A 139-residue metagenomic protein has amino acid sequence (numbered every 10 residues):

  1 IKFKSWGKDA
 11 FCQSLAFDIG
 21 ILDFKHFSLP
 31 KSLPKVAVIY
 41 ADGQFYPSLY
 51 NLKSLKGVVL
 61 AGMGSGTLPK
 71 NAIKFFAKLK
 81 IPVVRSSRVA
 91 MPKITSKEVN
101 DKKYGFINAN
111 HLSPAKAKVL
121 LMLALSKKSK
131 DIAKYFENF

Functional and structural regions predicted by a protein language model:
I1-G66: Accessory alpha-helical/coil subdomains and C-terminal extensions that flank or cap enzyme catalytic cores
G62-F139: C-terminal non-catalytic interaction/assembly regions of soluble proteins
